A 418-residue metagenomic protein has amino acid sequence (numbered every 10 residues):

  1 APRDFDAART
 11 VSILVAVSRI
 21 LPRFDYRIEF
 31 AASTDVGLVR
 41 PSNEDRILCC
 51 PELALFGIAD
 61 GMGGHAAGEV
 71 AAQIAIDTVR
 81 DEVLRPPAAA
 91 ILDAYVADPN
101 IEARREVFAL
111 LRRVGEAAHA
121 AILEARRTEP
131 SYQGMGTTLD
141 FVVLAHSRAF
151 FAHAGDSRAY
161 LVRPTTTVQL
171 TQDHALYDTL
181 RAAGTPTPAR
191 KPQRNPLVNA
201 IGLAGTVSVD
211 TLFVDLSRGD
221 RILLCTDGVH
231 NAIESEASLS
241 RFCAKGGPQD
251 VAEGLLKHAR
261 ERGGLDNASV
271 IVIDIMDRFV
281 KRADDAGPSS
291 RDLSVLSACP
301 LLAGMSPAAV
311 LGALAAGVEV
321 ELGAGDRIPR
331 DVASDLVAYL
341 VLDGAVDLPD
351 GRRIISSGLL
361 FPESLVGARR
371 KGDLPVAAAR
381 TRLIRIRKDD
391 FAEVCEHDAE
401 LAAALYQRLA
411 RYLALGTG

Functional and structural regions predicted by a protein language model:
F5-G323, S334-L336, A345, S356 (+3 more regions): PP2C/PPM-type serine/threonine phosphatase catalytic domain
A324-R380, F391: Cyclic nucleotide-binding regulatory domains
